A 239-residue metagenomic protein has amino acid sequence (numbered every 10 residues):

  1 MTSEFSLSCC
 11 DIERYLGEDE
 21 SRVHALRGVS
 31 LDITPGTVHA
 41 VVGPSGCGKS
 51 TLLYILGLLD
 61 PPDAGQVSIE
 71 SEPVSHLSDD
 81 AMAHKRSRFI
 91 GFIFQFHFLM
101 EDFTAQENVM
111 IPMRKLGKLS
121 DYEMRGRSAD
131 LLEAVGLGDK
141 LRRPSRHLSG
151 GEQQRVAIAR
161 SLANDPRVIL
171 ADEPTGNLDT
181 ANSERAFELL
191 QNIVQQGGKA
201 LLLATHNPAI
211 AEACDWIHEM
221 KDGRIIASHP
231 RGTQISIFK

Functional and structural regions predicted by a protein language model:
E20-V23, V74-G91, D121-Y122: ABC ATPase NBD coupling module
G65-P73: Conserved ABC transporter NBD signature motif
D80-A81, T104, L116-E133, R142 (+1 more regions): Short coil-to-helix "N-cap" segments within the ABC nucleotide-binding domain's helical subdomain
F103-P112: Short coil-to-helix segment of the ABC ATPase nucleotide-binding domain corresponding to the Q-loop/switch region
P144-Q154: Conserved ABC ATPase signature
D165: Conserved catalytic motifs of ABC-family nucleotide-binding domains
I169-D172: Catalytic Walker B motif of ABC-type/P-loop ATPase nucleotide-binding domains
